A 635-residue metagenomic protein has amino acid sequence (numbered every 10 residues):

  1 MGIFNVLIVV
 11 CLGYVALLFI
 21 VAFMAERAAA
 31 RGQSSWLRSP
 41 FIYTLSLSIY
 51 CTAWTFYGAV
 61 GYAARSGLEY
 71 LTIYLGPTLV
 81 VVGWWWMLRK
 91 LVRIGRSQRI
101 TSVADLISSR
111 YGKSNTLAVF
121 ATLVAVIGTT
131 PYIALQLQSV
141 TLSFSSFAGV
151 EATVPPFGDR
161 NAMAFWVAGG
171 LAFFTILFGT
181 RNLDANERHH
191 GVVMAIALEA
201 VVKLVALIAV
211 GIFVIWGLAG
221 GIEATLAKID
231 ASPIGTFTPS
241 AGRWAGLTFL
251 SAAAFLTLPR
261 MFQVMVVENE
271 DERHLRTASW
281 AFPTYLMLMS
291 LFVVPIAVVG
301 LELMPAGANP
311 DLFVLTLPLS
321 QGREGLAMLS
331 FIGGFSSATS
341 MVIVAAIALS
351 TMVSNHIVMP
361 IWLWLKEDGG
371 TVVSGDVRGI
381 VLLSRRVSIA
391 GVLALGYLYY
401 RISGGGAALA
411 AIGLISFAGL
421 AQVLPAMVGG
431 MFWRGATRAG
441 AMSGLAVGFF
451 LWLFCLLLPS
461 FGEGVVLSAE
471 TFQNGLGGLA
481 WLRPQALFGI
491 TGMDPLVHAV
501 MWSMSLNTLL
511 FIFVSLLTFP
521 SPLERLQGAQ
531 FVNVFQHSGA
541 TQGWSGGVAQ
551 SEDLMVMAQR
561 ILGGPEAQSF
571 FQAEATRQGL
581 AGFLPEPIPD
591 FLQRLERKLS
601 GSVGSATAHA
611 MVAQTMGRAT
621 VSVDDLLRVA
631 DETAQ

Functional and structural regions predicted by a protein language model:
M1-P587: Membrane-embedded helix-loop-helix hairpins and adjacent transmembrane boundary segments in multi-pass transporters
M555-R628: Intracellular, membrane-proximal regulatory regions of polytopic membrane proteins
E632-Q635: Short, charged amphipathic alpha-helical "coupling" segments at sensory-output junctions in signaling proteins
